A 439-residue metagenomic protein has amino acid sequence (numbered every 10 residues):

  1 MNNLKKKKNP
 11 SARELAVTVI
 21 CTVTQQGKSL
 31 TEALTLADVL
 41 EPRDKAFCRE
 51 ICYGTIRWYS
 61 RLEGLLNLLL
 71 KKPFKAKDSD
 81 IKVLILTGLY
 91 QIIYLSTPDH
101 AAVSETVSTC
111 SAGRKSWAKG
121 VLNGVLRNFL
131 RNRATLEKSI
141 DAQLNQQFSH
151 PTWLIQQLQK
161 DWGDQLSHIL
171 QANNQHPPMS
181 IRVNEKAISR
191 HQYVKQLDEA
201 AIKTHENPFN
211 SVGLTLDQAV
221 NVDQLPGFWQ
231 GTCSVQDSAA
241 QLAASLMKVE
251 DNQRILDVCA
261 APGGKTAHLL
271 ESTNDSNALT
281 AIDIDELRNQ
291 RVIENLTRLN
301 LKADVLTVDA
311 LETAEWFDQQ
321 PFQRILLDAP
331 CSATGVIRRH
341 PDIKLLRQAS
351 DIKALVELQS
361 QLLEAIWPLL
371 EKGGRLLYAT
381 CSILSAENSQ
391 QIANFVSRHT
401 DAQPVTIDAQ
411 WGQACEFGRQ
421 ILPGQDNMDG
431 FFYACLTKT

Functional and structural regions predicted by a protein language model:
M1-T439: S-adenosylmethionine
